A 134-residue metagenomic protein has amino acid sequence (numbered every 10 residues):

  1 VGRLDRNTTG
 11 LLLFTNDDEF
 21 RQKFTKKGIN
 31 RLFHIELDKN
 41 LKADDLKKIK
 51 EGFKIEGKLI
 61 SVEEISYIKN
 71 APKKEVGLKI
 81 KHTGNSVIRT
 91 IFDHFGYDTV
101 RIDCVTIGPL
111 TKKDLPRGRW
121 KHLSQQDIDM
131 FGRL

Functional and structural regions predicted by a protein language model:
V1-L134: Basic, flexible Lys/Arg- and Gly-enriched helix-loop patches that mediate nucleic-acid binding at interfaces with rRNA
